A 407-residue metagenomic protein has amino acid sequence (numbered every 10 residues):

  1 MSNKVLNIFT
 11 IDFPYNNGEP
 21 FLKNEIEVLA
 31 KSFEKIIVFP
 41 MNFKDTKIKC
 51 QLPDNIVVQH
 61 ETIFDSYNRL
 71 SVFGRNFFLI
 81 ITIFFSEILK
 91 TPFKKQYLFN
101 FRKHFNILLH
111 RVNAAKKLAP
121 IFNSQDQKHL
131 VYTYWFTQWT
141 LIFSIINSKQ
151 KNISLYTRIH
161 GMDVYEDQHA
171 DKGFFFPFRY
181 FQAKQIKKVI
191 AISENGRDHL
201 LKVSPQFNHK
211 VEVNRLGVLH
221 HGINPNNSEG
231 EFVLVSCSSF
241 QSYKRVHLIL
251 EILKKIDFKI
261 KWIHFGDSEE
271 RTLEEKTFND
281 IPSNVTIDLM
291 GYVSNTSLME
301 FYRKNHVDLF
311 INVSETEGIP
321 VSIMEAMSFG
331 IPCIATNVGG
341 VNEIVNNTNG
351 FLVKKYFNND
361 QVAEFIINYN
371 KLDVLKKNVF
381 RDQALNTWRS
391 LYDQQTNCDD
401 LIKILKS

Functional and structural regions predicted by a protein language model:
N42-D45, K184-K210: A short, active-site helix/loop in glycosyltransferases that binds the activated sugar's phosphate group
I190, V213, G217-V218, G222 (+2 more regions): Conserved donor-binding/catalytic core segment of Leloir-type glycosyltransferases
C237, Q241, K261-K276, L289-Y292: Glycosyltransferase donor-sugar binding loop
E275-K304: Nucleotide-activated donor-binding/catalytic signature segment of Leloir-type glycosyltransferases, i.e., the conserved
L309, S328, P332-A335: Short hydrophobic beta-strand element within catalytic cores of glycosyltransferases and related nucleotide-activated
V313-E315: Aromatic "clamp/platform" in nucleotide-sugar-dependent glycosyltransferases that forms part of the donor/acceptor
N342-I367: Change "using UDP/GDP/dTDP sugars" to "using nucleotide sugars
L375-Q394, D400-K403: A short, well-ordered alpha-helix in the C-terminal region of glycosyltransferases
